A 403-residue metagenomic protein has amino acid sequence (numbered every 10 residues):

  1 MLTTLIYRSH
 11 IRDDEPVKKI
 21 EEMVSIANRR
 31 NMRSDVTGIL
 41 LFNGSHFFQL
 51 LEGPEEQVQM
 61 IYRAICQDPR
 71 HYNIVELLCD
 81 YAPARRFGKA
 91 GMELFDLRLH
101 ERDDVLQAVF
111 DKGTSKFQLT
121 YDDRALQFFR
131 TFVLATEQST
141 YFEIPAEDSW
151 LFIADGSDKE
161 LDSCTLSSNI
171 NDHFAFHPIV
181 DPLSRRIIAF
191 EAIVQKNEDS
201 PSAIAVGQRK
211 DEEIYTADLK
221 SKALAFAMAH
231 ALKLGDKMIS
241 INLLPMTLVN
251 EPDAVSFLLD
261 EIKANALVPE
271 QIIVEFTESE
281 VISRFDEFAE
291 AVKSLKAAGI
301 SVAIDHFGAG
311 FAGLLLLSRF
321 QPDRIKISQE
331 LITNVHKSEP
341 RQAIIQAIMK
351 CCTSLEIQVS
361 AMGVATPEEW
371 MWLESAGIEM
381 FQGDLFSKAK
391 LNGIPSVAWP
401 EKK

Functional and structural regions predicted by a protein language model:
M1-D14: Short glycine-/aliphatic-rich beta-strand segments at the starts of folded cytosolic domains
P16-V36: Short amphipathic alpha-helical segments
E52-Q57: Helix N-cap motif at beta-to-alpha junctions
Q67, Y72-S149, A154-G156: Catalytic "initiation/cleavage/transfer" segments centered on a nucleophilic residue and adjacent nucleic-acid-engaging
A146-A154, D158, T277-I282, F307 (+1 more regions): EAL-family c-di-GMP phosphodiesterase catalytic domain
L151-N265: Bacterial c-di-GMP phosphodiesterase EAL domain
D172-F174, I188-A192, I239-I241, I272-F276 (+4 more regions): Hydrophobic faces of well-ordered beta-strands that scaffold small-molecule active sites in alpha/beta enzyme cores
N197-L219, P245-D253, A264-G299, Q329-K350 (+2 more regions): EAL-type cyclic di-GMP phosphodiesterase domain
